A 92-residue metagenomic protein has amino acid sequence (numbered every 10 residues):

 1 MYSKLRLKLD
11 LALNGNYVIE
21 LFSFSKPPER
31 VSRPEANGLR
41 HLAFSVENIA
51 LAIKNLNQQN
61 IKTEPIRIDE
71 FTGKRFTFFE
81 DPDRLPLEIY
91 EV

Functional and structural regions predicted by a protein language model:
M1-N16: Core segments of cupin and vicinal oxygen chelate
N16, S23-D83: Vicinal oxygen chelate
I89-V92: Short beta->alpha transition motifs characteristic of CBS
